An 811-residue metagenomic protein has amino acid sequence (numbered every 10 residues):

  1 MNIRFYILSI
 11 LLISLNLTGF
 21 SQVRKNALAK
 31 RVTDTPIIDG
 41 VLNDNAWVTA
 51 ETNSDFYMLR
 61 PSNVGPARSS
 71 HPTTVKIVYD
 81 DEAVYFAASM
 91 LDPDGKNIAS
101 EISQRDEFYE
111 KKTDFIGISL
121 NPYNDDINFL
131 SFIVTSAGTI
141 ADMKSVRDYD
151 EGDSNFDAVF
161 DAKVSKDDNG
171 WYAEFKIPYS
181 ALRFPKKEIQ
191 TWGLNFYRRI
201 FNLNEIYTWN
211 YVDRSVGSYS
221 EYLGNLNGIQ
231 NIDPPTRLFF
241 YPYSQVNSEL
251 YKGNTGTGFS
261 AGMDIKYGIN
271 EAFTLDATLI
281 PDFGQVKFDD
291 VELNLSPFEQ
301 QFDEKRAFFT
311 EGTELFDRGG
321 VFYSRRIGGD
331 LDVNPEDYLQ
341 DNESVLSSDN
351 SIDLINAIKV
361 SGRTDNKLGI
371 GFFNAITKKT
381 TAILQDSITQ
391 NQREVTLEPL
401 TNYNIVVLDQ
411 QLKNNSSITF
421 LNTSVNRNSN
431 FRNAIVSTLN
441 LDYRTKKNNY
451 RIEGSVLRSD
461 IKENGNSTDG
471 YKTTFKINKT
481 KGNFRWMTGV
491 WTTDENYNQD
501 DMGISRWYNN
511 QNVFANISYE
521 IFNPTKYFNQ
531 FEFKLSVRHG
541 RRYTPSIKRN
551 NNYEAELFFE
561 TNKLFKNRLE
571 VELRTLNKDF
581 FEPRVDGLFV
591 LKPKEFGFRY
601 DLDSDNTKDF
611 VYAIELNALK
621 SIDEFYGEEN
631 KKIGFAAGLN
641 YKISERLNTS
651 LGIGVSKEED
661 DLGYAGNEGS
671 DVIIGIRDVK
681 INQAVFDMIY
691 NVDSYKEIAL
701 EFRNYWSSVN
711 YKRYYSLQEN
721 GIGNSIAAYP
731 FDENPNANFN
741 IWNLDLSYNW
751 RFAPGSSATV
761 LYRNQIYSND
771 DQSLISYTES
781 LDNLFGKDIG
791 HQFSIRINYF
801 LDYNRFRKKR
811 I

Functional and structural regions predicted by a protein language model:
M1-K25: Bacterial Sec-dependent N-terminal signal peptides
Q22-D409: Structural preference for beta-rich elements and adjacent junctions enriched in aromatics
V84, L238-P242, I418, F533 (+1 more regions): Glycine-rich, often proline-containing surface loops adjacent to acidic residues and nearby aromatics that form
K96-S103, A141-K144, F184-K186, V286-D289 (+8 more regions): A short, polar/proline- and glycine-enriched secondary-structure boundary/capping micro-motif
I177-Y179, F420, Q683: Extended beta-sheet lipid-handling architectures
G193, D264, T274, F283-D290 (+6 more regions): Catalytic-domain carbohydrate-binding cleft regions of carbohydrate-active enzymes
Y211-P235, T380-K447, K479, K566-T607 (+3 more regions): Outer-membrane beta-barrel transmembrane domain signature of Gram-negative proteins, especially the mid-to-C-terminal
D353-I355, S361, R432-A434, K447-I811: Exposed, low-structure sequence patches enriched in small/polar residues
